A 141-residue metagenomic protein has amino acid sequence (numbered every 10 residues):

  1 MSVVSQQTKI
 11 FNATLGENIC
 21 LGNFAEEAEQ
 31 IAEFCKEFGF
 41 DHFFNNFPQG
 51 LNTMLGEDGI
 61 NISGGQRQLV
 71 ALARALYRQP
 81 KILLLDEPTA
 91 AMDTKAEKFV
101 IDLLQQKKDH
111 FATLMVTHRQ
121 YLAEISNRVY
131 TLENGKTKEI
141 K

Functional and structural regions predicted by a protein language model:
G16-E57, I101-D102, H110: ABC ATPase nucleotide-binding domain helical subdomain, centered on the C-loop/LSGGQ "ABC signature"
L72, V116: Hydrophobic anchor residue at the start of the ABC signature
Y77-K81: A short, proline-enriched helix->beta-strand linker immediately N-terminal to the Walker B motif in ABC-type P-loop
L83-D86: Catalytic Walker B motif of ABC-type/P-loop ATPase nucleotide-binding domains
T94-K95: Helix N-cap at the start of a conserved alpha-helix in ABC-type nucleotide-binding domains
Q106-M115, A123: Conserved catalytic loops of ABC-family nucleotide-binding domains
H118, I125-K141: H-loop (His-switch) and adjacent beta-strand-loop-beta switch element of ABC-type ATPase nucleotide-binding domains
